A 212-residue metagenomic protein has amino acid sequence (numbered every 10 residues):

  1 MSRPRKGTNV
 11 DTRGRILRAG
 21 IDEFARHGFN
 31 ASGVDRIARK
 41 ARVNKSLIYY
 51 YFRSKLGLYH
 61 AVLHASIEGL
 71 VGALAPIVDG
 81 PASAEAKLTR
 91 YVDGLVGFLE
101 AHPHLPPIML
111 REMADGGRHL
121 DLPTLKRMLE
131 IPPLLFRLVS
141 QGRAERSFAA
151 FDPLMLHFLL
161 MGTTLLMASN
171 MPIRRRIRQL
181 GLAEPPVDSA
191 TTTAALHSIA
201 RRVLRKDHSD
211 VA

Functional and structural regions predicted by a protein language model:
M1, G97, A101, L129-E145 (+2 more regions): C-terminal peripheral helix-coil segments that are non-catalytic and often amphipathic
M1-H27, S32-R42, L56-H60, G69: Basic, helix-initiating cap at the start of DNA-binding domains
A41-F52: Short hydrophobic/aromatic patch on the recognition helix
G57, G72, V96-S140, M155 (+1 more regions): Short secondary-structure transition hinges
V62-R90, L120, K126, L138: Amphipathic alpha-helical linker/stalk segments
A75-P107, P153-L160, A190-T193, L204-R205 (+1 more regions): Hydrophobic alpha-helical connector segments
A86, L122-R127, A144-L159, V211-A212: All-alpha amphipathic helical-bundle segments outside canonical DNA-binding/catalytic cores that form hydrophobic
